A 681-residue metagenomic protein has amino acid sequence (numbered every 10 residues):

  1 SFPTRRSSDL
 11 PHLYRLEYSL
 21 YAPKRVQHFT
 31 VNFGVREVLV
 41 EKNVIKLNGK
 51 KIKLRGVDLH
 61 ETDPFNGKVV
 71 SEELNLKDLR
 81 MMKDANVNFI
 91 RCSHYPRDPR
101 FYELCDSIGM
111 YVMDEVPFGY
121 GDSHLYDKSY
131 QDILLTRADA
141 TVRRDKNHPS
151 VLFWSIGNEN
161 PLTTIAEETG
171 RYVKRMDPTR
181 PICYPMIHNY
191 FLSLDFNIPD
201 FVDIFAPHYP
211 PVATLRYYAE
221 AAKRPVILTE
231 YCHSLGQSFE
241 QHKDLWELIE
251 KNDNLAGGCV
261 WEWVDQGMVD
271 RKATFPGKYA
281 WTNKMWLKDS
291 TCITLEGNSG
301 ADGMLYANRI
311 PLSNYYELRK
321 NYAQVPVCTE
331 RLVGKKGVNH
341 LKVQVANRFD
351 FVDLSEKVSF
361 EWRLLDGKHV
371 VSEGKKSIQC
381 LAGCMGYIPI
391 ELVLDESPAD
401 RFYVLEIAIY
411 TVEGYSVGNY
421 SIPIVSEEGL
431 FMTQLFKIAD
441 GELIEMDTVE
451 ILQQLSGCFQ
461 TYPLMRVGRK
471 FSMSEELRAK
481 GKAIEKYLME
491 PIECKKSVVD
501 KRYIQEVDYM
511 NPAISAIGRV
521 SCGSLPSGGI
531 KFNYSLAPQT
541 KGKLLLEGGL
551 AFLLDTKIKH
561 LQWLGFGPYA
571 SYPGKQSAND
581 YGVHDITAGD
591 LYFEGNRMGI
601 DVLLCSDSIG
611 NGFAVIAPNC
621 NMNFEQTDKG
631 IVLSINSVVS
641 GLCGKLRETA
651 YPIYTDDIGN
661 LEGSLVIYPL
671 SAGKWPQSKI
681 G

Functional and structural regions predicted by a protein language model:
S1, L16, V338-Q379, G386-E391 (+1 more regions): Beta-strand-rich binding/interaction modules
F2-S7: Short, small-residue-biased leader/transition segments that mark boundaries at the very start of proteins
D9-H12, L354-F360, L544-G548: Short coil-to-beta strand junction motifs in C2/discoidin
L20, I45, R363-L364, I409 (+1 more regions): Short aromatic-centered micro-motifs
Y21-K24, V412: Short, solvent-exposed loop/turn segments at the edges of extracellular beta-sandwich modules
R25-Q344, R348-S355, E361-H369: Extended substrate-binding grooves/exosites of carbohydrate-active enzymes
V26-L39, G49, G414-Q434: Short beta-strand elements
L394-P398, E428-G681: Beta-strand/loop-rich accessory regions of lumenal/periplasmic or secreted enzymes, predominantly carbohydrate-active
